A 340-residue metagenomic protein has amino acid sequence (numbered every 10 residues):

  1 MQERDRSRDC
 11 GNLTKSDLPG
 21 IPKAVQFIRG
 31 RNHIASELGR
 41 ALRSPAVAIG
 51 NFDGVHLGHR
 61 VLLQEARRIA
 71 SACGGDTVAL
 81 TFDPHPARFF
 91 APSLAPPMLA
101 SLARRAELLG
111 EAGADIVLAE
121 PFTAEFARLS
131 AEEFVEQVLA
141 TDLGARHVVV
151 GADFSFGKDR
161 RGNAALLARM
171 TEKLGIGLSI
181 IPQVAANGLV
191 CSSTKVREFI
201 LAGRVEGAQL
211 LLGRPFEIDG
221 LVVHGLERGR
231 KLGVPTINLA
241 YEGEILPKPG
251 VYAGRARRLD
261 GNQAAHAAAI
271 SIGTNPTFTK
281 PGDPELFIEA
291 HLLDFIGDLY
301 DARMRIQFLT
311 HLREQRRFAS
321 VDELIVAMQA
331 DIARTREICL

Functional and structural regions predicted by a protein language model:
Q2, S16, G225-L340: Phosphate/ribose-recognition catalytic cores of enzymes acting on nucleotide-derived substrates
R4-R8: Intrinsic, low-complexity polybasic segments
N12-I49: Positively charged, low-complexity intrinsically disordered leader regions
E37-S101: N-terminal catalytic cores of NTP/NDP-binding nucleotidyl/phosphoryl-transfer enzymes
H56, L109, V148, A208 (+2 more regions): Residue-level signal for inorganic ion chemistry
R88-L174: N-terminal Rossmann-like or analogous alpha/beta NTP/dinucleotide-binding catalytic cores that position adenine
R169-T274: Glycine-rich, Lys/Arg-enriched anion-binding loops that position phosphate/diphosphate groups for phosphoryl
